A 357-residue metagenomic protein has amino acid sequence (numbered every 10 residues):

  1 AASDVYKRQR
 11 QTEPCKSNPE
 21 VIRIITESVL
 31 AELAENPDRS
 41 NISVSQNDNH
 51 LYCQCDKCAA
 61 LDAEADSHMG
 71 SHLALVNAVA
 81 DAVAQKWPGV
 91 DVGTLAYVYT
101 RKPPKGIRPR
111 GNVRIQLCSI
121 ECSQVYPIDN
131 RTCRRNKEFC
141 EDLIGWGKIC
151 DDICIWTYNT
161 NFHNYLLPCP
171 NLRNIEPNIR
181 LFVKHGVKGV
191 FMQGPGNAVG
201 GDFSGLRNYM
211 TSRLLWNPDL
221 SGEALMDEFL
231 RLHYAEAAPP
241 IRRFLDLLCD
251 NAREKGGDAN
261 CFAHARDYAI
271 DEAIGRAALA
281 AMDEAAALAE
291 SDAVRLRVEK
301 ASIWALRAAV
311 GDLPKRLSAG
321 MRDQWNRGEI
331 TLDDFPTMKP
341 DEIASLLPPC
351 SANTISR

Functional and structural regions predicted by a protein language model:
A1-G147, D151-I179, V187-D219, L232-A235 (+3 more regions): Aromatic-lined carbohydrate-binding surfaces of glycoside hydrolases
A1-Y6, W325-R357: Short, small-residue-biased leader/transition segments that mark boundaries at the very start of proteins
P218-M226: Short, charged, surface-exposed loops that flank catalytic or proteolytic processing sites
D271-E290: Amphipathic alpha-helices of TPR/Sel1-like and other helical repeat/solenoid scaffolds
E284-L288, V298, S302-A308: N-terminal secretory/targeting leader peptides
